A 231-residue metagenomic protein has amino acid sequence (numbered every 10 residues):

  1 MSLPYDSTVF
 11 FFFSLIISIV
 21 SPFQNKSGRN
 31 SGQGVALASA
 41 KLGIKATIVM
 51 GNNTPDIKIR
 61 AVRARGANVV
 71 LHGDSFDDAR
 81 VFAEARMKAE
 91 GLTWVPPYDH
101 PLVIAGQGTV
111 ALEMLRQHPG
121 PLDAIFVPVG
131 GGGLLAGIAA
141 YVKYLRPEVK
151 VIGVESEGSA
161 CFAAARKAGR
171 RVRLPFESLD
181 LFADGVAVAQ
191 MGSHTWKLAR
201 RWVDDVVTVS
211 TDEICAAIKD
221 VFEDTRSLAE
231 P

Functional and structural regions predicted by a protein language model:
M1-P231: PLP-dependent amino-acid enzyme catalytic core
